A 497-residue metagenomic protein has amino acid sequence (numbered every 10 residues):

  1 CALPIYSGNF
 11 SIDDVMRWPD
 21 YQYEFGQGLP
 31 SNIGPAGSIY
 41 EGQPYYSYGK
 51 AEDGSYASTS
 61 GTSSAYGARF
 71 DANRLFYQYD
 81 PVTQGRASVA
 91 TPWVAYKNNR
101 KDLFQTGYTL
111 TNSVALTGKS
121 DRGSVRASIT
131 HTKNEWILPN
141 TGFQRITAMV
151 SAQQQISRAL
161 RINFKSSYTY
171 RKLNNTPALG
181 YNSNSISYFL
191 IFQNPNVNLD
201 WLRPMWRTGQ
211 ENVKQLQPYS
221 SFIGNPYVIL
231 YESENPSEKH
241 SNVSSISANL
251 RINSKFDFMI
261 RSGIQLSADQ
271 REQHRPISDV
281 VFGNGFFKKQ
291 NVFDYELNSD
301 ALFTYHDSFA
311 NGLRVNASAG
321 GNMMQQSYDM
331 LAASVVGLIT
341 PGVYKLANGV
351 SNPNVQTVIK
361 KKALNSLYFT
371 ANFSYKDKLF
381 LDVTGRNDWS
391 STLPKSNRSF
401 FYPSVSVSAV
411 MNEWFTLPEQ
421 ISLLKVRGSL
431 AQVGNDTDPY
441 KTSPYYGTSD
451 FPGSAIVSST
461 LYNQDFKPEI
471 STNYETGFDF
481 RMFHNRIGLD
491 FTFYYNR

Functional and structural regions predicted by a protein language model:
C1-L3: Short, small-residue-biased leader/transition segments that mark boundaries at the very start of proteins
I5-A95, T106, W136-T141, T147 (+6 more regions): Surface-exposed loop/interface segments of Gram-negative outer-membrane beta-barrel transport/assembly proteins
G8, I129-E135, L381-L393: Transmembrane beta-strand segments that form the barrel wall of outer-membrane beta-barrel proteins
D102-T106, L116-S120: Outer-membrane beta-barrel initiation region
T111, F143-M149, S366, F400-S404: Transmembrane beta-barrel architecture of outer membranes
S113-T117, S128, S151, S245-S247 (+8 more regions): Outer-membrane beta-barrel architecture
G118-S120, H131, Q154-Q155, A248-L250 (+9 more regions): Residue-level signature of outer-membrane beta-barrel architecture
K395-S399: Short glycine/threonine-rich loop-to-helix capping motif typified by GTGT followed within a few residues by an Asp-Pro
